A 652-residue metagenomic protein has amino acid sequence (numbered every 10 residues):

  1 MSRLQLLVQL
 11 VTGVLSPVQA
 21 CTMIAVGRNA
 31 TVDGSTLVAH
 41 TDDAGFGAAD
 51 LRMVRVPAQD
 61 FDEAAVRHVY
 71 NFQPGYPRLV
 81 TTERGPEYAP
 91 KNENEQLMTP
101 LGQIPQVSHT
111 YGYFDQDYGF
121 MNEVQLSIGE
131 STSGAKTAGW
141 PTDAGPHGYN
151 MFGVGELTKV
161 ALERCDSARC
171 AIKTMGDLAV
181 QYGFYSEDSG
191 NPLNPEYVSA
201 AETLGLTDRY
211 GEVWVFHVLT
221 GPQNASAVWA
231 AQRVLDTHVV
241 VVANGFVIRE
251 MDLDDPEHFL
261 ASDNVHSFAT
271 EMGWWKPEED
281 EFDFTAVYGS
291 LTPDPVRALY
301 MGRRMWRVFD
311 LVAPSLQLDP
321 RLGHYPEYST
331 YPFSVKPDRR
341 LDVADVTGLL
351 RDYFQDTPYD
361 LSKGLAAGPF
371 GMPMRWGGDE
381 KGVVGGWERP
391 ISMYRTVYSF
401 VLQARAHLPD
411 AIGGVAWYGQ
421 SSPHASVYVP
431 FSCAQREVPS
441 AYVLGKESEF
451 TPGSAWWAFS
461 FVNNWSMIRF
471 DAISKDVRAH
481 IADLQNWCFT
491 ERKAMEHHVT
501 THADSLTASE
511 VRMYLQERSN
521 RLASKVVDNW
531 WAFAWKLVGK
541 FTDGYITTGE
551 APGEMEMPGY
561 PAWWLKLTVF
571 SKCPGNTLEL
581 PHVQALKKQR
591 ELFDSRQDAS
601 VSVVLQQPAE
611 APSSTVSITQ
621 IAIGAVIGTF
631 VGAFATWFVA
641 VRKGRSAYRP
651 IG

Functional and structural regions predicted by a protein language model:
S2-A20: Cleavable N-terminal signal peptides of Sec/SRP-targeted secreted and luminal proteins
C21-G153, T174-L341: A contiguous strand-loop segment
L299, M305-G385, R389-I391, D476 (+3 more regions): Accessory, solvent-exposed terminal regions and/or long lumenal/extracellular loops of proteins
A367-S505: Substrate-recognition/cap regions that form aromatic- and gly/pro-loop-enriched pockets for small-molecule ligands
A482-S602: Histidine-centered catalytic/metal-binding microenvironments
Q607-A625: Extracellular juxtamembrane-to-transmembrane boundary of type I single-pass membrane glycoproteins
T629-R642: Single-pass type I membrane-protein transmembrane alpha-helix
K643-G652: Cytoplasmic C-terminal tails of single-pass
